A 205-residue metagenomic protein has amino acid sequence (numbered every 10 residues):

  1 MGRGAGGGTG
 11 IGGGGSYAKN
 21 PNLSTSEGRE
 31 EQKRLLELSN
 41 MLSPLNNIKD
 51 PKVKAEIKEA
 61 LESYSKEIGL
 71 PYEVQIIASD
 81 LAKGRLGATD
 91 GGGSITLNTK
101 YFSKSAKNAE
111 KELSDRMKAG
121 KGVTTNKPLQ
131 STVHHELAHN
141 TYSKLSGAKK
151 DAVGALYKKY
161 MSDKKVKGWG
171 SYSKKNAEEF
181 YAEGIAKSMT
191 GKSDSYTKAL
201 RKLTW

Functional and structural regions predicted by a protein language model:
M1-G14, A182: Non-Sec secretion/translocation targeting segments of pathogen effectors
G15-W205: Active-site-flanking segments in enzyme catalytic domains
